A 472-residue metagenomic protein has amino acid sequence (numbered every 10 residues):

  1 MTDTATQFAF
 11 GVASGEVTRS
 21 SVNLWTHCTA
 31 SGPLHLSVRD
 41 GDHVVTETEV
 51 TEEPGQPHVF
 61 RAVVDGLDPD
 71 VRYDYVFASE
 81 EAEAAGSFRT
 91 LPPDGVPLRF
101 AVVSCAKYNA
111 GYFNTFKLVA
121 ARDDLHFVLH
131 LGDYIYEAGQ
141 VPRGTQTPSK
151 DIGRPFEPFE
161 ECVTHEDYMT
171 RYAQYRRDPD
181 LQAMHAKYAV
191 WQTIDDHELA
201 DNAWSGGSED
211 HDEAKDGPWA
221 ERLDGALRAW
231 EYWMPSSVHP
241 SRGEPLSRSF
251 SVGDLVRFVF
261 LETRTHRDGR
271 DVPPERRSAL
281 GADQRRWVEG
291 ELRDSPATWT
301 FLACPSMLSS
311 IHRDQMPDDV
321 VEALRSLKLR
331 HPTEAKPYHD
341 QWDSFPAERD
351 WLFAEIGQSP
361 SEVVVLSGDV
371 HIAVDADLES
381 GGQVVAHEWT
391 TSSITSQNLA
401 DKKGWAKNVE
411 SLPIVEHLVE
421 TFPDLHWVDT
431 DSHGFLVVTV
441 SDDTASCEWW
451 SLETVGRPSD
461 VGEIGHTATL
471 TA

Functional and structural regions predicted by a protein language model:
M1-A472: Metal-dependent phosphoester/phosphodiester hydrolase catalytic core
